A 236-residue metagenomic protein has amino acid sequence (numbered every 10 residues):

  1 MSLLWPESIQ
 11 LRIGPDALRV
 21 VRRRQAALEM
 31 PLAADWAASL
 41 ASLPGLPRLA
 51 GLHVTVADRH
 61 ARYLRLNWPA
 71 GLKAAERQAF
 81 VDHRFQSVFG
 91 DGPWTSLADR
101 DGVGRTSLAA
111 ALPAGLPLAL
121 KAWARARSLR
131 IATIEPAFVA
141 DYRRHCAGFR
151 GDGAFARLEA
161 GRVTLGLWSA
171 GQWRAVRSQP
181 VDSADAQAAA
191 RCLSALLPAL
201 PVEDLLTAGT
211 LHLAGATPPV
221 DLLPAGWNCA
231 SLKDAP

Functional and structural regions predicted by a protein language model:
M1-P236: Hydrophobic/aromatic-enriched cytosolic interaction surfaces used to assemble or bind macromolecules
